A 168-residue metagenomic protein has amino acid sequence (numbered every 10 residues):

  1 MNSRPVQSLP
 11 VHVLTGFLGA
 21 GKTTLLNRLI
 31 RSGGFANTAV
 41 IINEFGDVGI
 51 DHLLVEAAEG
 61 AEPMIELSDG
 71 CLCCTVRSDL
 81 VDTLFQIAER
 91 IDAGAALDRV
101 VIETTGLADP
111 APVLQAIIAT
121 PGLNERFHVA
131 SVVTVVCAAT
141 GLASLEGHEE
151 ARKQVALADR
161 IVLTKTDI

Functional and structural regions predicted by a protein language model:
N2-T15, A20, T24-S144: Nucleotide-state-sensitive switch-loop elements of NTP-binding domains
C137, E149-I168: Contiguous mid-protein beta-loop-alpha structural module that forms a pocket-lining wall or clamp of enzyme active
